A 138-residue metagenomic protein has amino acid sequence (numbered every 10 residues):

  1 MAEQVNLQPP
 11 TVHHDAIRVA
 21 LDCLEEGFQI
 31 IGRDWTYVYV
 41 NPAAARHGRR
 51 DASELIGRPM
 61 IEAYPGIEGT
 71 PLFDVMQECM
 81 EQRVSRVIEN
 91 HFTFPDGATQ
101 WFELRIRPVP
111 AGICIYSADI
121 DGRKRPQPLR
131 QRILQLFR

Functional and structural regions predicted by a protein language model:
M1-R18, A118-Q131: PAS-associated C-terminal cap
T11-R33, L134-R138: Sensory modules in modular signal-transduction proteins
D34, N41-A44: N-terminal capping loop/helix in small sensory signaling domains highlighted by a polar->aromatic N-x2-3-F motif
A44-L55, P65-G66: PAS/PAS-like sensory domain cap-loop motif
Y64-F94: Terminal output helix/cap of sensory domains in signal transduction proteins
P95-T99: Glycine-centered tight beta-turn/hairpin loop motif at sheet-sheet or coil-to-beta transitions
E103-Y116: Short loop/turn elements at sensory-signaling interfaces that couple input to output
